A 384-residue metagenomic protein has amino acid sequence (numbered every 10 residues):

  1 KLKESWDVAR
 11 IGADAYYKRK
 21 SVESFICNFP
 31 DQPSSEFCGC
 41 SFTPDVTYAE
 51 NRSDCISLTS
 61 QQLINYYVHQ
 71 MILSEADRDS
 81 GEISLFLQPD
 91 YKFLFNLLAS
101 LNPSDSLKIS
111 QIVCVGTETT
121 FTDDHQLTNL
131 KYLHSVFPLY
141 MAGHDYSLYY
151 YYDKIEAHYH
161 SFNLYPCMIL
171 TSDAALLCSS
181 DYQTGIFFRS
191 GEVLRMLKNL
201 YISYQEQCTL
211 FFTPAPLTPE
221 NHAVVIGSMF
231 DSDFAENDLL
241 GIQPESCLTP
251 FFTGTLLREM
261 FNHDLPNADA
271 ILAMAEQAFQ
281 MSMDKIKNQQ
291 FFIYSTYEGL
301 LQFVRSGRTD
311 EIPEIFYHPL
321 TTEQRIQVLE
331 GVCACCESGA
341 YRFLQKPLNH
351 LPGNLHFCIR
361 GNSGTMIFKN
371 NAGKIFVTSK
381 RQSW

Functional and structural regions predicted by a protein language model:
K1-S5: Basic, Lys/Arg-rich alpha-helical nucleic-acid-recognition elements, primarily the DNA-binding modules of transcription
D7-Q62: General N-terminal leader/first-domain-start detector
E50-W384: Hydrophobic protein-protein interaction segments
